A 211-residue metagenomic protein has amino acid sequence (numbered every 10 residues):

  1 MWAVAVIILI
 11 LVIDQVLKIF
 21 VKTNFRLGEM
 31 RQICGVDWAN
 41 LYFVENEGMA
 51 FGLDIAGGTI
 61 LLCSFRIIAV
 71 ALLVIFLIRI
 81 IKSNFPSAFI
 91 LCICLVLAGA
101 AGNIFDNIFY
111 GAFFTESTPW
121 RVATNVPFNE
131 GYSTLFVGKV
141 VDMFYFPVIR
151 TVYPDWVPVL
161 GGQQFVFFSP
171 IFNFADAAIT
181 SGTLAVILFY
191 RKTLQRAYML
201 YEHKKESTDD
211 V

Functional and structural regions predicted by a protein language model:
M1-V211: Alpha-helical transmembrane bundles and membrane-interface segments of multipass inner-membrane proteins
